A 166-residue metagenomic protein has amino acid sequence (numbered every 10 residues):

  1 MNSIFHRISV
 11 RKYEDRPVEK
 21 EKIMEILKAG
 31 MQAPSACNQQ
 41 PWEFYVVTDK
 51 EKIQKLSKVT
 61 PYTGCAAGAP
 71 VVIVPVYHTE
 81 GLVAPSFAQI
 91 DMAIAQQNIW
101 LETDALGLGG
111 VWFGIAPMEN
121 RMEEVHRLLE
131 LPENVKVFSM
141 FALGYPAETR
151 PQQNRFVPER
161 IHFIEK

Functional and structural regions predicted by a protein language model:
M1-K166: Acidic, surface-exposed loops and disordered segments
